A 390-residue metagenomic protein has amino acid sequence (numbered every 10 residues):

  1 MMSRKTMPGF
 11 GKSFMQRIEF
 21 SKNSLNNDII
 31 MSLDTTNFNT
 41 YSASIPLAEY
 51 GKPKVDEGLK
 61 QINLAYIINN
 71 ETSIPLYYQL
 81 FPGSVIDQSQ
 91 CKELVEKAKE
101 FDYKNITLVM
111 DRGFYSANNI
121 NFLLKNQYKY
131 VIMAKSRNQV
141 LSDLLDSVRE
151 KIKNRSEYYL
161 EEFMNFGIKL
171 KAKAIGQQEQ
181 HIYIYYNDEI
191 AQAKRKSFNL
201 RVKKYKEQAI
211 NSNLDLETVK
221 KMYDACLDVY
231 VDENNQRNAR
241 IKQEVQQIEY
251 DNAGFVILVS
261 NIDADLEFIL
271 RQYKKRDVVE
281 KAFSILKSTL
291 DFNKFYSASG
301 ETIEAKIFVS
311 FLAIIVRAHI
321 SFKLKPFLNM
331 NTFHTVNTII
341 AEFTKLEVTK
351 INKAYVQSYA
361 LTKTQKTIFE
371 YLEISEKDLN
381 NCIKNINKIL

Functional and structural regions predicted by a protein language model:
M1-L390: Anion-binding and metal-coordination hotspots
